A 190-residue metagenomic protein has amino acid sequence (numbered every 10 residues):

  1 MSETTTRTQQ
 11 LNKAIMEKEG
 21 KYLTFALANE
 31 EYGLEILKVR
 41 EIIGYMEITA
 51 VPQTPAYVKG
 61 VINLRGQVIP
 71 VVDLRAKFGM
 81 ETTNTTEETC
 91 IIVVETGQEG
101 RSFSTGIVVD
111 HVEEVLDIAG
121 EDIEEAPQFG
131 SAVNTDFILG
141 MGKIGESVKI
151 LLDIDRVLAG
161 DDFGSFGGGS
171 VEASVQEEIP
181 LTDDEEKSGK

Functional and structural regions predicted by a protein language model:
M1-K190: An acidic, low-aromatic, low-complexity terminal/linker signal
